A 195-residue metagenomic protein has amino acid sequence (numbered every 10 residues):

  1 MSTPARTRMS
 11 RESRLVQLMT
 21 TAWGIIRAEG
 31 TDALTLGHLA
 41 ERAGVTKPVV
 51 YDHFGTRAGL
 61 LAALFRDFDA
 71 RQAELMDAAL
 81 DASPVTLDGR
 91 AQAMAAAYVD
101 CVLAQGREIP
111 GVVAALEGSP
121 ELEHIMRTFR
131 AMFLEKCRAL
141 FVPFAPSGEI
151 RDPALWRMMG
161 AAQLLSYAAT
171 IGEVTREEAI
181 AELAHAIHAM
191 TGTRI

Functional and structural regions predicted by a protein language model:
M1-E29, A33-R42, G59: Basic, helix-initiating cap at the start of DNA-binding domains
T3, L64, A82, A91-V99 (+3 more regions): Alpha-helical bundle regulatory/interaction domains
R6, L64-Q92: Amphipathic alpha-helical linker/stalk segments
I26-E29, T35-L36, K47, R57 (+3 more regions): Amphipathic alpha-helical segments enriched in hydrophobic/aromatic and basic residues that form the DNA-contacting
A43-F54: Short hydrophobic/aromatic patch on the recognition helix
F54, A114-S119: Short helix-capping/turn signature of helix-turn-helix
A70-D77, D100-A104, P120-A145, D152-G160 (+2 more regions): Amphipathic alpha-helical packing segments from all-alpha helical-bundle domains
M76-S83, I109-L116, S166-E173: Secondary-structure edge/capping motif, primarily at the C-terminal ends of alpha-helices and the immediately following
